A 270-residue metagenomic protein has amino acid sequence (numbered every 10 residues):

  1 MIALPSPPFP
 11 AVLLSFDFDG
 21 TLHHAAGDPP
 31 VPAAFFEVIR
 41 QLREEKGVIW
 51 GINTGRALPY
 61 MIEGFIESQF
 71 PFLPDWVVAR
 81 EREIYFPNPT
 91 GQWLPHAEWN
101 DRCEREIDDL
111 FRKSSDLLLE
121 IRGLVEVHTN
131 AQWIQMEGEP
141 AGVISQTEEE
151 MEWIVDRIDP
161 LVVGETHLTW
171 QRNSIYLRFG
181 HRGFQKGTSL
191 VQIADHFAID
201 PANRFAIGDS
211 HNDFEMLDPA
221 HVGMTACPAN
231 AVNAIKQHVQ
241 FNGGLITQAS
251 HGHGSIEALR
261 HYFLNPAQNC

Functional and structural regions predicted by a protein language model:
M1-F18, A26, A33-E44: Non-catalytic pre-domain segments flanking phosphatase-related domains
F9, G180, G187-C270: Mg2+-dependent phosphoryl-transfer enzymes with acidic/Ser/Thr/Gly-rich catalytic loops
V12-L14, D75, R204: The start of beta-strands in P-loop NTPase/AAA+ ATPase cores
V31-E126: Active-site phosphate-binding/coordination module
E45-I49, T166-L168, V222: A generic structural motif
F65-E67, V155-D159, A234-N242: Short, aromatic/basic amphipathic alpha-helical patches
L119-F205, H211-P219: Conserved acidic, metal-coordinating active-site core of Asp-based, Mg2+-dependent phosphoryl-transfer enzymes
